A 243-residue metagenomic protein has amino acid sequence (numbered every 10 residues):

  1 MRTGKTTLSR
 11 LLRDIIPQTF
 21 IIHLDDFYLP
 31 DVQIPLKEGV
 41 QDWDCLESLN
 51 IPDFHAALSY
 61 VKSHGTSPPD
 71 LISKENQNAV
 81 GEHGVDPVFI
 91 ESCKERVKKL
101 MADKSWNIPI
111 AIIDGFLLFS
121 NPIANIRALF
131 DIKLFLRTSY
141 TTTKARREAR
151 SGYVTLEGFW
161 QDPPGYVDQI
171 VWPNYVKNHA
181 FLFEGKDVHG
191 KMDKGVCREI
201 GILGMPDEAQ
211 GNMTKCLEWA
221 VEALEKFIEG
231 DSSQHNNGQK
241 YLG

Functional and structural regions predicted by a protein language model:
R2: Walker A (P-loop) phosphate-binding loop of P-loop NTPases
K5-T6: Walker A/P-loop
P17-Q33: Short beta-strand-centered segment that lines the nucleotide-binding/catalytic pocket of NTP-utilizing
T19-I21, K133-F135, E199-M205: Conserved beta-strand scaffold positions in the cores of enzyme catalytic domains, especially in NTP/NDP-utilizing
L29-S92: Conserved nucleotide-sensing/catalytic segment adjacent to the nucleotide-binding pocket in NTP-handling enzymes
P68-N107, V188-G201: Intrinsically disordered, low-complexity domain-flanking/linker segments in eukaryotic proteins, enriched
S92-L156: ATP-dependent NMP and nucleoside kinases share a basic, alpha-helical "lid"
A149-R150, Q169-G243: NTP-dependent small-molecule kinase module
